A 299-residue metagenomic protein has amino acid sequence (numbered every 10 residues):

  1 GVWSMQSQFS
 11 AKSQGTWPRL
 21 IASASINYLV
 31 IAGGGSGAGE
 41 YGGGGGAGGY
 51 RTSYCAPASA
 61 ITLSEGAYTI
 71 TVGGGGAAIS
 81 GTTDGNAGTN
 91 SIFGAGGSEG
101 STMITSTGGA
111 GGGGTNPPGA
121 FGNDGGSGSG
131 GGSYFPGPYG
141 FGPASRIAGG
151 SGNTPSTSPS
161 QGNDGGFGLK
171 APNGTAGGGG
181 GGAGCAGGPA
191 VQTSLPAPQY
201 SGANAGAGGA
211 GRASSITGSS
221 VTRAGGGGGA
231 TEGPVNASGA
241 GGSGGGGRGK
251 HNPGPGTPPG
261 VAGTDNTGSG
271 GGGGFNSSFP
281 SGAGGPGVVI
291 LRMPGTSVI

Functional and structural regions predicted by a protein language model:
G1-Q14, S23-I299: Low-complexity, glycine/proline-biased repetitive segments and flexible coils/loops
